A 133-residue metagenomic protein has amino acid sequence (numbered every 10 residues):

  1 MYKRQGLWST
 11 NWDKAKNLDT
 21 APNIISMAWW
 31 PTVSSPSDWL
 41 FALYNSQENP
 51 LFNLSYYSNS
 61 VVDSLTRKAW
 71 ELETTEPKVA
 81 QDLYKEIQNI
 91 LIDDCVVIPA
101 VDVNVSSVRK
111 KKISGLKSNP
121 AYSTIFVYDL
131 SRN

Functional and structural regions predicted by a protein language model:
M1-Y2, V108: Hydrophobic aliphatic residue packing
K3-N45: Periplasmic binding protein-like
K3-Q5, K68, T75, V79: A local structural motif
T10, S60-R67, K78-N89: Solvent-exposed, polar/charged alpha-helical surfaces in well-ordered, non-transmembrane soluble domains, broadly
K14-T20, F41-E71, D102-N133: Short, solvent-exposed loop/beta-turn-alpha elements that line the ligand-binding surface or hinge of extracytoplasmic
P22, A28, T75-K110: Bilobed periplasmic-binding protein-like "clamshell/Venus-flytrap" ligand-binding domains
W30, F52-S55, P77: Hydrophobic alpha-helical scaffolding
V33-P36, A69, E73, L91 (+1 more regions): Alpha-helix capping/termination and helix-coil
